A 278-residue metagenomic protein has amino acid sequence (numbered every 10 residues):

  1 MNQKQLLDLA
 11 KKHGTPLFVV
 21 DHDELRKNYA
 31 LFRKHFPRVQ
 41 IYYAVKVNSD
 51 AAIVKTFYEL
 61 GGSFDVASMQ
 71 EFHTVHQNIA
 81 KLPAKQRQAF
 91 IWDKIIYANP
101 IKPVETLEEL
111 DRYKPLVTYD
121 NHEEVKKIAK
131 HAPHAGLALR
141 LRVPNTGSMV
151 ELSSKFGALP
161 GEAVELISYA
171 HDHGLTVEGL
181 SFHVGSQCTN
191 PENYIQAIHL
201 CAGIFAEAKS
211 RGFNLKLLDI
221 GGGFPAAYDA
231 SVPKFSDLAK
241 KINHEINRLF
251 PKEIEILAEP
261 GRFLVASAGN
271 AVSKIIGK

Functional and structural regions predicted by a protein language model:
M1-V117, H122-K130, H134, D172 (+4 more regions): A charged N-terminal "starter" segment
V20, K102, E151-E162, T189-L200 (+1 more regions): Alpha-helix N-cap and loop-to-helix initiation/capping positions
N28, V75, G161-T176, C201-F213 (+1 more regions): Structured alpha-helical segments in the cores of large, soluble enzyme domains
K46, L180, E259: Active-site glycine-centered loops adjacent to acidic/histidine catalytic or metal-binding residues that shape
V54, R142-K155, G179-N193, L217-K234 (+1 more regions): Active-site-proximal beta-alpha loop/turn segments in soluble metabolic enzymes
A67, L116-E123, A158-V164, I195-C201: Glycine-rich anion/phosphate-binding loops
A67-Q70, A98-I101, H134-T146, L175-V184 (+1 more regions): Non-cysteine beta-strand/loop elements that form the S-adenosyl-L-methionine
N193-K278: C-terminal active-site-proximal or functional interface alpha/beta core segments in diverse enzymes
